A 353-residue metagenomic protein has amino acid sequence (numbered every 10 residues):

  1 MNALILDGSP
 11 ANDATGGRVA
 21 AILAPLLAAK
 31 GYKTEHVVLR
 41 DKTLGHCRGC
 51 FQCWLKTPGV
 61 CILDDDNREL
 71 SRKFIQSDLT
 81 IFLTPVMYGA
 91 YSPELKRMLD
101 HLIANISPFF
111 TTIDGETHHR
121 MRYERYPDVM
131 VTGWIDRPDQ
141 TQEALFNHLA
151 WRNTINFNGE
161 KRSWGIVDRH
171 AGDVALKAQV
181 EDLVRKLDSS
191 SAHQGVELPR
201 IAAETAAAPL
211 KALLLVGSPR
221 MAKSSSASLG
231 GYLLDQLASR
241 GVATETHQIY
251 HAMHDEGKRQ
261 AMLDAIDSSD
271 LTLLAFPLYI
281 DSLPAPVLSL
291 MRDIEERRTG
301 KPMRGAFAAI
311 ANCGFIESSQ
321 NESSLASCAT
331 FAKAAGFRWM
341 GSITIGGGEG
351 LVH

Functional and structural regions predicted by a protein language model:
M1-S107, S163-I166, D173-K301: N-terminal beta1-alpha1-beta2 submodule of the flavodoxin-like/Rossmannoid cofactor-binding fold
K30, F157-N158, R240, A335: Residues at alpha-helix termini
T34, P127-V129, R162-S163, T244-E245 (+2 more regions): Residue-level recognition of the N-termini of beta-strands and the immediately preceding loop/turn
R40-K42, R137, D168-H170, Y250-A252 (+2 more regions): Short, solvent-exposed coil/turn elements at secondary-structure transition points
S107-N156, A306-V352: Short, glycine-/small-residue-rich phosphate/pyrophosphate-handling segment
M130-T132, R137-P138, A144-S189: Extended, hydrophobic interaction surfaces within ordered domains
P209, V352-H353: Alpha-helical membrane-targeting segments
